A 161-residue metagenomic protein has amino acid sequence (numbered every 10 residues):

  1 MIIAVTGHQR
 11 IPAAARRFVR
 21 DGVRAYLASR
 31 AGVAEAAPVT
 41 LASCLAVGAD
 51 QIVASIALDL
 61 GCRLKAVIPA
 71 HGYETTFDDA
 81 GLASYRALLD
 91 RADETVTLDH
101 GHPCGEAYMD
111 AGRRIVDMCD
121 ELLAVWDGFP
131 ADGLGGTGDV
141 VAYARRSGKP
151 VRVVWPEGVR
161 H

Functional and structural regions predicted by a protein language model:
M1-H161: Acidic/glycine-enriched connector segments
